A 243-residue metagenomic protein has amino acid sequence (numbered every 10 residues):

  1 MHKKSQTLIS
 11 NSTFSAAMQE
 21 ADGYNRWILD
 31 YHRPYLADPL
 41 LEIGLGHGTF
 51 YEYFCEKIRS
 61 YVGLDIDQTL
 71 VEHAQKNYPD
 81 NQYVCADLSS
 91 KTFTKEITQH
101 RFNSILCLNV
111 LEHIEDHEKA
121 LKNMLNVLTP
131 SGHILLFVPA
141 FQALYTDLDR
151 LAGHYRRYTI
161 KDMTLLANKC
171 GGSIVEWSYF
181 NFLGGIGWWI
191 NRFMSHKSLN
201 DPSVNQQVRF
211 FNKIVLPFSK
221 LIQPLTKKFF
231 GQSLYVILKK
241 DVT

Functional and structural regions predicted by a protein language model:
M1-H100, S104-L108, L121, R209 (+2 more regions): Conserved N-terminal segment of class I S-adenosyl-L-methionine
K3-K4, Q19, T92, G184-T243: A C-terminal cap/extension of S-adenosyl-L-methionine-dependent methyltransferases that defines the acceptor-substrate
Y31, K119-N123, D162, L166: Short, conserved SAM-binding segment of the class I
T69, I114-K119, T146: Short N-terminal helix/helix-N-cap motif within the alpha/beta-hydrolase-1
L108-L111, F137: Residues lining the SAM
E118-H133: A short glycine-rich, Lys/Arg-flanked "PGG" loop and its adjoining helix->strand segment in the class I
I134-R156, I160-N168: Short, glycine-/aromatic-enriched active-site segment of Class I SAM-dependent methyltransferases
G172-F182: Conserved S-adenosyl-L-methionine
